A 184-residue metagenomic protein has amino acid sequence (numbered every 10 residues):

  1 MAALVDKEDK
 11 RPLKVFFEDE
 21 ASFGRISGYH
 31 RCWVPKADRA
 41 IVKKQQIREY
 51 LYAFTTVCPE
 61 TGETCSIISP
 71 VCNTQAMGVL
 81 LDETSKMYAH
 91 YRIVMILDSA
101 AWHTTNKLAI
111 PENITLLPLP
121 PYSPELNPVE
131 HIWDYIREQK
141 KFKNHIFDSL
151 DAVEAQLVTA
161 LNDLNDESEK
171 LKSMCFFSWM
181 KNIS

Functional and structural regions predicted by a protein language model:
M1-S184: Short functional hotspots at interaction and active-site rims
